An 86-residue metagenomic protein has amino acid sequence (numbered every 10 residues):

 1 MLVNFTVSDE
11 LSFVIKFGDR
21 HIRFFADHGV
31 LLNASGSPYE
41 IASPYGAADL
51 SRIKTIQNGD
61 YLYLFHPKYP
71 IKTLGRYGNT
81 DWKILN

Functional and structural regions predicted by a protein language model:
M1-N86: Recognizes the extracellular SEMA beta-propeller fold with strongest preference for semaphorin/plexin SEMA domains
